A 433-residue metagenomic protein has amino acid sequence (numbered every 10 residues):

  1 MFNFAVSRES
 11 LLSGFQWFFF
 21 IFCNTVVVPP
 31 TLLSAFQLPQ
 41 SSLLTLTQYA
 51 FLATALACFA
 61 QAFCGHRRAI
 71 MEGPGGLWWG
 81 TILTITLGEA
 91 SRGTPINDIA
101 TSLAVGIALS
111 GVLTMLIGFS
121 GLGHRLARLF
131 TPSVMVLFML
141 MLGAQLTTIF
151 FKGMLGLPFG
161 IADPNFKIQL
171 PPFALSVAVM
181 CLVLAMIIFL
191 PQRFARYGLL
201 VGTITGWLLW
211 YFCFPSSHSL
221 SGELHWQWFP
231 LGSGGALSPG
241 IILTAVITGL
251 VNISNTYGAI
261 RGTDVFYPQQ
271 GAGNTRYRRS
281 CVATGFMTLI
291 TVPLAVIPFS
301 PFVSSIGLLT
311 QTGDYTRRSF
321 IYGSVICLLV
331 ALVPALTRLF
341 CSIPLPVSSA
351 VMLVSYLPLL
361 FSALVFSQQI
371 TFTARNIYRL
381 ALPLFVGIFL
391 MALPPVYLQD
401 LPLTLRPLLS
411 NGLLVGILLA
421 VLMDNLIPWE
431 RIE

Functional and structural regions predicted by a protein language model:
M1-A69, G80-G93: N-terminal signal-anchor module of multipass membrane proteins
M1-F2, V6, F189-I204, E223-L237 (+2 more regions): Hydrophobic, small-residue-rich membrane helices and short re-entrant helix-turn-helix hairpins that build
S7, T31-C64, V246-R317: Membrane-embedded helical hairpins/re-entrant loop segments and their flanking transmembrane helices within multi-pass
R8-T25, I168-M180, Y197-G198, Y211-P215 (+2 more regions): Hydrophobic, membrane-embedded alpha-helices of multi-pass small-molecule transporters
C58-G123: Membrane helical hairpin/interfacial module
H66-W79, R128-V134, A195-L200, V296-S305 (+2 more regions): Short, non-helical or kinked segments that cap or interrupt transmembrane helices
L83-G88, I187, S305-F320, V325-V330: Interfacial segments of multi-pass membrane proteins
I96-S216, S324-E433: Membrane-embedded alpha-helical modules
